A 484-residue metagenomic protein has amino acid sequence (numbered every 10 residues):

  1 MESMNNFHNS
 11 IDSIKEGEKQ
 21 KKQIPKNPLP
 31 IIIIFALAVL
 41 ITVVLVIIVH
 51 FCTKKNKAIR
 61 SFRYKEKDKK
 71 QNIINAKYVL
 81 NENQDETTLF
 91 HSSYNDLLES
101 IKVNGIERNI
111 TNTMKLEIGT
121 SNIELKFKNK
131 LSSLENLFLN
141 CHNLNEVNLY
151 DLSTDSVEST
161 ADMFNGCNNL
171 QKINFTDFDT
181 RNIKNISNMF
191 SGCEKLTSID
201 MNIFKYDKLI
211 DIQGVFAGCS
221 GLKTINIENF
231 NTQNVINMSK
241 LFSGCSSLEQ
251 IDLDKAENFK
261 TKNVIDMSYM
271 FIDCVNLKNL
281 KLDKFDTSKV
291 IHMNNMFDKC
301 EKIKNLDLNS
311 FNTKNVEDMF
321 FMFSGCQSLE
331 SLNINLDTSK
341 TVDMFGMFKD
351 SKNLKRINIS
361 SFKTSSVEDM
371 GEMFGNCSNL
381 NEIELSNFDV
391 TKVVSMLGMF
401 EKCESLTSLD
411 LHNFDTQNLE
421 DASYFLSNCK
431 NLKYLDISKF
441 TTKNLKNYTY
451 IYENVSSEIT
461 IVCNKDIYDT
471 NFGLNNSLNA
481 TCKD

Functional and structural regions predicted by a protein language model:
M1-K15: N-terminal targeting leaders characterized by basic, low-complexity, disordered sequences that direct proteins
M1-M4, M267, M344: Methionine residue identity
I11-S156, D179, K205, E228-N231 (+5 more regions): N-terminal capping/linker segments that flank leucine-rich repeat
S121-K130, N143-S156, N168-K184, E194-I210 (+11 more regions): Structural signature of tandem-repeat unit edges
E135-N136, A161-D162, S187-N188, Q213-G214 (+9 more regions): Register-specific detector for alpha-helical tandem repeat solenoids, activating on a conserved position within each
N165, S191-G192, A217-G218, S243-G244 (+7 more regions): Predominantly recognizes leucine-rich repeat
